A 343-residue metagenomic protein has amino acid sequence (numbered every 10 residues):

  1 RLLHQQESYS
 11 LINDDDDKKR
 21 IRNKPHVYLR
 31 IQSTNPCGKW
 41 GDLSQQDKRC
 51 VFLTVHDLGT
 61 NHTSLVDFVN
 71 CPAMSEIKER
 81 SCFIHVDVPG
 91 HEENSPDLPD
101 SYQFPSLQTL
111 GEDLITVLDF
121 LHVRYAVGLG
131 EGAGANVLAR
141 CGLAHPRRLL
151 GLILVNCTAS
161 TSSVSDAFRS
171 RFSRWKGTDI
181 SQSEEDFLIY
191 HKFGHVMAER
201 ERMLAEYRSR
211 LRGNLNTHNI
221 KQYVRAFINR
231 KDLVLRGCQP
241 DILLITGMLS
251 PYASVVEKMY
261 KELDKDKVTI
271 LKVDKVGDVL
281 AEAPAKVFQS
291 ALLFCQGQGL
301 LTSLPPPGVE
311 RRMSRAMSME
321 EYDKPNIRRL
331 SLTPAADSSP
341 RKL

Functional and structural regions predicted by a protein language model:
R1-F52, E79-S81, Q296-L343: Alpha/beta-hydrolase fold catalytic core
G38-P99, Q103: Conserved HGGG/HGGXW glycine-rich cap/lid loop of the alpha/beta-hydrolase fold
L107-V127, A144: Conserved acidic catalytic loop of the alpha/beta-hydrolase fold
G134-A135, F288: Catalytic nucleophile loop
N136-I180: Flexible "cap/lid" loop of the alpha/beta hydrolase fold
S163-V164, S181-G237: Conserved alpha/beta-hydrolase catalytic His-Asp/Glu region
L215-K272, D278-L280, M313, Y322-D323 (+1 more regions): Conserved serine/cysteine hydrolase catalytic core
L280-G297, L301-T302: Post-His helix in hydrolase/transferase enzymes
